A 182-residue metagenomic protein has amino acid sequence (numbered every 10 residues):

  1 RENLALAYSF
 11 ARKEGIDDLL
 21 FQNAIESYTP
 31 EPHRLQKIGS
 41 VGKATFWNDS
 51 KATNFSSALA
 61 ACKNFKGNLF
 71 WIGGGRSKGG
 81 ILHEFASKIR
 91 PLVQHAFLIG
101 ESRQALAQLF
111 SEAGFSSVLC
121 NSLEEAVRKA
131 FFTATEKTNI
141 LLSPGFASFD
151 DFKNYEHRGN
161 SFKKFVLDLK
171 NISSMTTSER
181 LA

Functional and structural regions predicted by a protein language model:
R1-L92: Nucleotide phosphate-binding/pyrophosphate-handling subdomain across enzymes that bind or process nucleotide phosphates
E14, K51, S116-L119, D151: A structural signal for short, well-ordered beta-strand elements
F55, A105, F146-D150: Short glycine-rich, flexible loops that bind phosphorylated cofactors or substrates
H83-T138, T177-A182: C-terminal helical cap/extension that packs against the catalytic core of soluble nucleotide-cofactor enzymes
L141-G145: Short beta-strands and strand-loop turn motifs
D150, S161-A182: Phosphate-binding loop of NTP-binding sites
